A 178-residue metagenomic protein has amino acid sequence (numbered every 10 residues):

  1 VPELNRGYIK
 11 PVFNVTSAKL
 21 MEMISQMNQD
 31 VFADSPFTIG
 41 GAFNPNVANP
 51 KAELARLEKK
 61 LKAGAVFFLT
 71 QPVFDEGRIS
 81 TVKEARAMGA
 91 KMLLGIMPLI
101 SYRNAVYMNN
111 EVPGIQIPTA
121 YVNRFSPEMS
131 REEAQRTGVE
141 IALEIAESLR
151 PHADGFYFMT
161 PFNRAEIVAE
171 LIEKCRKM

Functional and structural regions predicted by a protein language model:
V1, A42-N46, V73-F74, G95-S101 (+2 more regions): Active-site beta-loop-alpha junctions enriched in small/polar residues
V1-N28, A48-A52, P72-M88, N163-K174: Active-site-adjacent beta->alpha loops and helix N-cap segments on the catalytic face of soluble alpha/beta enzymes
F32-N46, M88-L93: Short beta-strand/loop segments at the ligand-binding rim of alpha/beta enzyme cores
F37-A52, S126-E140: Active-site mouth loops of central-metabolism enzymes
N49-K60, G138-S148: Short, acidic/polar
K60, G64, L94, F156: Conserved, mostly hydrophobic/aromatic
V66-D75, R136, Y157-T160: Catalytic beta/alpha-barrel core
G95-H152: Catalytic-face loop-and-helix region of soluble metabolic enzyme cores
